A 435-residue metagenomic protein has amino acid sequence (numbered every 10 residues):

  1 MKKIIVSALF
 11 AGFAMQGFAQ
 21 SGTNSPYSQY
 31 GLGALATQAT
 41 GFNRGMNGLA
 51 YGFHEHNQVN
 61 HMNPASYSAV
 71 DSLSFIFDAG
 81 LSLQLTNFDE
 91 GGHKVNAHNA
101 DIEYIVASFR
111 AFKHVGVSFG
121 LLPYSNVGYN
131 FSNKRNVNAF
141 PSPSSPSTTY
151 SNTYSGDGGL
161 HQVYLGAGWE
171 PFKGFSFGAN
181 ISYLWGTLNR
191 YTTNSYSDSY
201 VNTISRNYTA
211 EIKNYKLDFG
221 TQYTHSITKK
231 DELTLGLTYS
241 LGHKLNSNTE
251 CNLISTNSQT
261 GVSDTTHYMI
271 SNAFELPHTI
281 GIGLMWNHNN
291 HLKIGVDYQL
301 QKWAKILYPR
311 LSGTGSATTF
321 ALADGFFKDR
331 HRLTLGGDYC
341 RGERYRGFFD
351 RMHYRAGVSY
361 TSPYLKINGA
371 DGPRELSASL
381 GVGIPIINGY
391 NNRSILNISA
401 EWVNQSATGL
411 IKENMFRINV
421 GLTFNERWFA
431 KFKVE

Functional and structural regions predicted by a protein language model:
M1-N24, E435: Bacterial Sec-dependent N-terminal signal peptides
L9, N57, I270-S271: Residue-level detector of alpha-helical transmembrane segments in integral membrane proteins
F13-A14, S74, D89, L184 (+1 more regions): Single-residue recognition of alpha-helix boundary sites
G17-S125: N-terminal, post-signal peptide beta-strand-biased segments of exported outer-membrane/organellar beta-barrel and other
Q20-R44, R110-E435: Outer-membrane beta-barrel porins/channels
